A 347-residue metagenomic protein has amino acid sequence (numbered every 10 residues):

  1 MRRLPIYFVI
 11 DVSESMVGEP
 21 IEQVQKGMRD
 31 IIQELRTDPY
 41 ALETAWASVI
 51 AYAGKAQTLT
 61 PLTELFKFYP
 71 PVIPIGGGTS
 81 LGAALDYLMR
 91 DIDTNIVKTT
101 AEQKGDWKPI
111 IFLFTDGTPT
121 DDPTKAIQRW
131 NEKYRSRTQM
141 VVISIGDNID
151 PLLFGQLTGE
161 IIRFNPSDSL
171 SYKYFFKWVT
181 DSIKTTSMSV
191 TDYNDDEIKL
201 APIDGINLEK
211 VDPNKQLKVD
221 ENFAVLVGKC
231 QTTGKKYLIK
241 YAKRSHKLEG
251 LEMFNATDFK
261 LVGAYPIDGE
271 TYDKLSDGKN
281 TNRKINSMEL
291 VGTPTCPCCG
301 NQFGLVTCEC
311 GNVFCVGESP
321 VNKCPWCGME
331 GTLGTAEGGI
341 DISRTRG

Functional and structural regions predicted by a protein language model:
M1-T60, L88, I110-F114: Von Willebrand factor
L4, G78, G82-R137: Exposed acidic/Ser/Thr-rich ligand/metal-binding surfaces
M16, K55-R90, T118, Y134-R135 (+1 more regions): Short, charged loop segments at secondary-structure junctions
T99, G117-L157, F164-L170: VWA/integrin I-like adhesion module and closely mimicked acidic/polar interface patches used
D147-L200: Von Willebrand factor A/integrin I-like adhesion domains
K215-V225, R283-G304, V313-S319: Short, flexible, mixed-charge glycine/proline-rich loop motifs that serve as phosphate/nucleic-acid-contacting
C230-T233, C296-C299, T307-C310, C324-C327: Short cysteine-rich clusters marking metal-coordination/redox-active sites
T257-T281, M329-T345: Short metal-binding segments enriched for Cys and/or His
